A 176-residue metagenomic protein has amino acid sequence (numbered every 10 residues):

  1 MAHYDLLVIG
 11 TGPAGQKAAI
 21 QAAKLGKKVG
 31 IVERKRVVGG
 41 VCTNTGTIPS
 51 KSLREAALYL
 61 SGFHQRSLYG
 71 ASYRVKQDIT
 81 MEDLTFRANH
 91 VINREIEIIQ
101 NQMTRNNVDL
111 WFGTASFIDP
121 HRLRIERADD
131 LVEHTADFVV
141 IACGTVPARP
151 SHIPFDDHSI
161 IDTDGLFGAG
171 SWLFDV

Functional and structural regions predicted by a protein language model:
M1-A14, W172-V176: Beta1/beta-strand and adjacent pyrophosphate-binding region of the FAD-binding site in flavoprotein oxidoreductases
A2-Y4, I20-K27, E33-L173: Glycine-rich flavin
I9, V32-E33: The conserved SAM/SAH-binding core of class I Rossmann-like methyltransferase domains, concentrating on the hydrophobic
K17: Short alpha-helical segment within the catalytic ATP-binding CA
